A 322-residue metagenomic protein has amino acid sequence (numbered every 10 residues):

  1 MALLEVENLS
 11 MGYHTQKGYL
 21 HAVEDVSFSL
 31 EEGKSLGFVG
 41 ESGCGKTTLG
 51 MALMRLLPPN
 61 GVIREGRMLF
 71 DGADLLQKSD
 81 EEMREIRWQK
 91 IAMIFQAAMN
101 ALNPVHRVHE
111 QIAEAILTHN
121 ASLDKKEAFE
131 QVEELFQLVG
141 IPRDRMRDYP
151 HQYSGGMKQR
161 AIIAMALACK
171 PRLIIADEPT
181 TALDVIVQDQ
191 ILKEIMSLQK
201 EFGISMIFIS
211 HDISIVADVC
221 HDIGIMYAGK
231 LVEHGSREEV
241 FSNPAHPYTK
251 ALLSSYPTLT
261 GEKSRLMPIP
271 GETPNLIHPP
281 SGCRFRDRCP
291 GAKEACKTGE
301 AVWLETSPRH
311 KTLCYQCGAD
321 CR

Functional and structural regions predicted by a protein language model:
E41, R55, I175, P179 (+1 more regions): P-loop NTP-binding/switch modules centered on Walker-like glycine-rich loops
V62-D74: Conserved ABC transporter NBD signature motif
D74, E114, K126-D144, M196 (+1 more regions): Conserved ABC ATPase "signature" region
M146, S236-R322: Short catalytic/signature loops enriched in Gly
Y149-Y153, M157: Conserved ABC ATPase signature
A168-R172: A short, proline-enriched helix->beta-strand linker immediately N-terminal to the Walker B motif in ABC-type P-loop
